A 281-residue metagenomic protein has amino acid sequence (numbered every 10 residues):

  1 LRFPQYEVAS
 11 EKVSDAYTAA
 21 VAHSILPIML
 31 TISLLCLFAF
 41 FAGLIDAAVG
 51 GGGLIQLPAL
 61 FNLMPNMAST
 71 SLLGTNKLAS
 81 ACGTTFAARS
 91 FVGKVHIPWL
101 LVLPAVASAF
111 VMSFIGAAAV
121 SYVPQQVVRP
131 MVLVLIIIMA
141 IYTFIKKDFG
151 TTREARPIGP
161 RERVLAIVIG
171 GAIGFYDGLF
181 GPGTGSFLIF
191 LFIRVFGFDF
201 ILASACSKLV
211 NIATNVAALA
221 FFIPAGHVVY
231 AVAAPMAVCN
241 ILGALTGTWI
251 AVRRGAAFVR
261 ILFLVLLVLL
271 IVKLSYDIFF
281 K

Functional and structural regions predicted by a protein language model:
E7, A16-T18: Short hydrophobic alpha-helical segments enriched in small aliphatic residues
S24-A68, R153-S204: Selected transmembrane alpha-helices and immediately adjacent juxtamembrane segments of polytopic inner-membrane
T31-L35, L101, A105, R129-V132 (+2 more regions): Residue-level signature of transmembrane alpha-helical entry/exit and packing/kink sites in multi-pass membrane
I32, K77, L133-I136, A140 (+3 more regions): Residues within membrane-spanning alpha-helices of integral membrane proteins, especially the hydrophobic core/packing
C36, F40, L44, K77 (+10 more regions): Residue-level signature of the transmembrane alpha-helical core of multi-pass small-molecule transporters
G74-V127, N215-V265: Selective hydrophobic functional segments
F86-H96, A117, L133-I158, L269-K281: Transmembrane helix exit motif
A172-F180, A218-I223, I271-K281: Hydrophobic alpha-helical transmembrane segments in multi-pass integral membrane proteins
